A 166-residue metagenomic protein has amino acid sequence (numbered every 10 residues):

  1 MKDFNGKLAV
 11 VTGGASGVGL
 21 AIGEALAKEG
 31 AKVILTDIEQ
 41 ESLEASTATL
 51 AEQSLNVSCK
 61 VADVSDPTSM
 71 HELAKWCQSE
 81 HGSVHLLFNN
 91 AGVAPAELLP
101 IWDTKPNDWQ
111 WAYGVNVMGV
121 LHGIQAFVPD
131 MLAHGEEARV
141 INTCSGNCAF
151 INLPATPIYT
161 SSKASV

Functional and structural regions predicted by a protein language model:
D3-K32: Canonical Rossmann dinucleotide-binding motif of NAD(H)/NADP(H)-dependent dehydrogenases/reductases, specifically
K7, N56, S83-V84, M131-C144: Active-site loop of short-chain dehydrogenase/reductase
E29-A45: Conserved glycine-rich Rossmann-like NAD(P)H-binding loop of the short-chain dehydrogenase/reductase
Q40-E41, V61-L73, P106: The beta1-alpha1 cofactor-binding region of Rossmann-like NAD(H)/NADP(H)-dependent oxidoreductases
L98-I101, K105-Q110: Substrate-binding pocket helix/loop in short-chain dehydrogenase/reductase
I124-Q125: A short, exposed helix-loop element centered on a Lys and neighboring polar residues
I141-S165: Catalytic loop of short-chain dehydrogenase/reductase
